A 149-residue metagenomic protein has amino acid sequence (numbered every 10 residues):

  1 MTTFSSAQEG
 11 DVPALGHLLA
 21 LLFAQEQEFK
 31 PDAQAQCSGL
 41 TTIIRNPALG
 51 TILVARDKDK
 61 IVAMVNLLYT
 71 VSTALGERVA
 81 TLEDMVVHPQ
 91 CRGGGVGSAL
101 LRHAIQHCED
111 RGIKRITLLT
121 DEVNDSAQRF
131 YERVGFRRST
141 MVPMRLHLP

Functional and structural regions predicted by a protein language model:
T3-L15: A short beta-loop-alpha structural element at the N-terminal edge of CoA-dependent acyl/N-acetyltransferase catalytic
H17-T42: Conserved GNAT-fold acetyl-CoA-binding loop/helix
I52-V54, K60-Y69, T81, V86: Conserved beta-strand in the GNAT
K60, V71-L82, R92, S139: A conserved beta-turn-beta hairpin within the catalytic core of GNAT-like acetyltransferases that forms part
V87, G93-Q106, R129, R133: Conserved acetyl-CoA-binding loop-helix of GNAT-fold acetyltransferases
L101, C108-L119: Conserved GNAT acetyl-CoA-binding A-motif
L118-A127, R145, P149: Conserved beta-strand-loop-alpha-helix junction that forms the acyl-donor binding cleft
Y131-M141: Conserved acetyl-CoA-binding loop of GNAT-fold acetyltransferases
